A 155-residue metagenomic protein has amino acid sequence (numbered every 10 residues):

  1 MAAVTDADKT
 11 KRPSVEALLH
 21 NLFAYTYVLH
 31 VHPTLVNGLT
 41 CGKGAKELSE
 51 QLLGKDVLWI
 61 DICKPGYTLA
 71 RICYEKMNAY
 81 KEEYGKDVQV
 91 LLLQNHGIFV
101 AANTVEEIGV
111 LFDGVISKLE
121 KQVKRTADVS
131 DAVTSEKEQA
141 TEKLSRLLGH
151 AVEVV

Functional and structural regions predicted by a protein language model:
M1-V155: Glycine-rich flexible loops
